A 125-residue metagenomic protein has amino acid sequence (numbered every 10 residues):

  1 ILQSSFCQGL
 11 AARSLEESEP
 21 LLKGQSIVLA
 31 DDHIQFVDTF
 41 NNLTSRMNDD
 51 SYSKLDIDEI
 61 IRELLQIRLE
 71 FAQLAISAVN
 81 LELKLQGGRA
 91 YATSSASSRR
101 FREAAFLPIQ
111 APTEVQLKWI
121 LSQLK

Functional and structural regions predicted by a protein language model:
I1-N41: Glycine-rich beta->alpha junctions and the first turn(s) of the following alpha-helix
Q3, Q8, H33, D50 (+3 more regions): Functionally constrained cores in energy, signaling, and assembly domains
Q8-E16, A72, I76-V79, K118: Predominant activation on well-ordered alpha-helical scaffold segments within soluble catalytic domains
G9, I34-N41, L65, L69-I76 (+1 more regions): Generic structural signal for well-ordered, non-transmembrane alpha-helical segments in soluble/cytosolic regions
P20-H33, N48-I61, Q116-K118, S122-K125: Generic structural signal for short, solvent-exposed loop/turn connectors between secondary structure elements
K23, N41-Q73, N80-A92: C-terminal helix-coil-helix/basic helical segment that borders enzyme active sites and/or dimer interfaces and provides
R89-K125: Glycine-rich phosphate/cofactor-binding loops in nucleotide/flavin-utilizing enzymes
